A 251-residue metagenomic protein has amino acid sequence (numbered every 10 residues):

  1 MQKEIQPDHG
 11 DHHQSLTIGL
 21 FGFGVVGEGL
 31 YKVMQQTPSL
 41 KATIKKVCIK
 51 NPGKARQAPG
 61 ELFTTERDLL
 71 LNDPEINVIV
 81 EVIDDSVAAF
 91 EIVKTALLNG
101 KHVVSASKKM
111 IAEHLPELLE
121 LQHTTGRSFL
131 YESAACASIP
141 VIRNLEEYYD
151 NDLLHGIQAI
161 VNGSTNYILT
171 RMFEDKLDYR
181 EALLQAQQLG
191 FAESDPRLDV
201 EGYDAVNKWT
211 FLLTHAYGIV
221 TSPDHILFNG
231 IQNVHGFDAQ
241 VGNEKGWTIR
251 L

Functional and structural regions predicted by a protein language model:
Q2-S15: A short, basic/flexible loop-to-alpha-helix module at the beginning of a structural domain
T17-K32: Glycine-rich adenosine-cofactor-binding loop
Q36-Q57: NAD(P)-binding Rossmann-fold cofactor-contacting core
F63-T64, E81, V104-A106, F129-S133 (+2 more regions): General beta-strand structural signal in soluble alpha/beta enzymes
T65-A106: Rossmann-fold NAD(P) dinucleotide-binding segment
F90-T95, K108-E146: Rossmann-fold NAD(P)-binding glycine/threonine-rich loop
I139-L154, T165-R180, N207-T221: Oxidoreductase and adenylate-handling cofactor-binding alpha/beta cores
E181-L251: Substrate-binding/catalytic subdomain of NAD(P)-dependent oxidoreductase enzymes
